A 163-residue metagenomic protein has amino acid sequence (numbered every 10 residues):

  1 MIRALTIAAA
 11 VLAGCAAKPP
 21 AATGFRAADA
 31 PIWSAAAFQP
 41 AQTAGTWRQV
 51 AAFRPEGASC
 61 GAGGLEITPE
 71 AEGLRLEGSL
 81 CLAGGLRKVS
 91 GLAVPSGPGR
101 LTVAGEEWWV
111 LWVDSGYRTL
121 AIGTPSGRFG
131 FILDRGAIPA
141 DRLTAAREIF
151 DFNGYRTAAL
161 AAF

Functional and structural regions predicted by a protein language model:
M1-A13: Sec-dependent bacterial lipoprotein signal peptides
C15-F163: A beta-rich soluble binding module of mature secreted/lumenal proteins
